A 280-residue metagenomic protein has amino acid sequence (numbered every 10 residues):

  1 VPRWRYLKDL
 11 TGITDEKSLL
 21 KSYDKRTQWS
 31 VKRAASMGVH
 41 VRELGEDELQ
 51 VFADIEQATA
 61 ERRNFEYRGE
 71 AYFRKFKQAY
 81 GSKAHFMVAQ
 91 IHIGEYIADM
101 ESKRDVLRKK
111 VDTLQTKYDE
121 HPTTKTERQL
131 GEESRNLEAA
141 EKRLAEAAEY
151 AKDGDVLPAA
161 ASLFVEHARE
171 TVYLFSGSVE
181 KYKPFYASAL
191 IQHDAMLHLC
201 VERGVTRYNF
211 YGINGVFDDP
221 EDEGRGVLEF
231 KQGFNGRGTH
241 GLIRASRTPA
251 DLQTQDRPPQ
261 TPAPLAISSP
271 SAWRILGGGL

Functional and structural regions predicted by a protein language model:
V1, D112, L157-A160, E166-G236: Acyl-donor binding region in acyl/amide transferases
V1-D15, V205-L280: Active-site/acyl-donor-binding loops of N-acyltransferases
V1-P184: A conserved beta-strand-loop-helix scaffold within acyl/acetyltransferase catalytic domains
M37-V41, A71-K75, Y118-H121, Q192-M196 (+3 more regions): Short C-terminal domain-edge/linker segments immediately following a structured domain
E46, A189, I243-R244: Alpha-helix N-cap/helix-start capping motif
